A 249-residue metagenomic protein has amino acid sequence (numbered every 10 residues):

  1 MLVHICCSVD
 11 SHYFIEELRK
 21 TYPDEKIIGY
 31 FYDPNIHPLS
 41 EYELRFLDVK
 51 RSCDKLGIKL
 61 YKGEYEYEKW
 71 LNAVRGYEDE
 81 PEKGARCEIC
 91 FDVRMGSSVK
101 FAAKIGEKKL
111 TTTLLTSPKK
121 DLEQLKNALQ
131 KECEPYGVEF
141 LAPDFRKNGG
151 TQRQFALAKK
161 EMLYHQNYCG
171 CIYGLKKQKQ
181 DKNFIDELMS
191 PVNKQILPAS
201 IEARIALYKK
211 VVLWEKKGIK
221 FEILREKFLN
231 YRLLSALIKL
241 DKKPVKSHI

Functional and structural regions predicted by a protein language model:
M1-H248: Nucleotide-activated chemistry modules centered on ATP-dependent adenylation/adenylyltransferase
